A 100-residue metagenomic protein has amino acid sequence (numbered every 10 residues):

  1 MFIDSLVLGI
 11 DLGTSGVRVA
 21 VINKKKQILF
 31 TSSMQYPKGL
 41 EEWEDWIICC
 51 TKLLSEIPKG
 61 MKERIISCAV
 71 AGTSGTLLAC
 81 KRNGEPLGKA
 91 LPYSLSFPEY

Functional and structural regions predicted by a protein language model:
M1-K89: N-terminal glycine/serine-rich phosphate-binding loop of ATP-dependent small-molecule kinases, especially carbohydrate
S94-Y100: Glycine-rich phosphate-binding loop plus the immediately following alpha-helix
